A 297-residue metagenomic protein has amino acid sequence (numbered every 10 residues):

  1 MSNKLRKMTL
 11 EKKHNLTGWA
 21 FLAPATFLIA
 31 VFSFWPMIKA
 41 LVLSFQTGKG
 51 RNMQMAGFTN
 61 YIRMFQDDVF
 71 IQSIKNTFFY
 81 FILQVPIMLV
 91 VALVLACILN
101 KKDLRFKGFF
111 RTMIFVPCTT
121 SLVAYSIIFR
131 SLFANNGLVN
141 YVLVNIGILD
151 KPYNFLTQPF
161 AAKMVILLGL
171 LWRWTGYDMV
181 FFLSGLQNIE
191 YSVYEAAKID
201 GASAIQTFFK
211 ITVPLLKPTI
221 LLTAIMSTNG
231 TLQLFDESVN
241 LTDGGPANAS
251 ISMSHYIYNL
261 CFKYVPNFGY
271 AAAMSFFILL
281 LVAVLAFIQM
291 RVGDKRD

Functional and structural regions predicted by a protein language model:
M1-K13: Short, Lys/Arg-rich, polar N-terminal cytosolic tail immediately upstream of the first transmembrane signal-anchor
L10-D297: A structural signal for multi-pass alpha-helical bundles of membrane permease subunits that mediate small-molecule
